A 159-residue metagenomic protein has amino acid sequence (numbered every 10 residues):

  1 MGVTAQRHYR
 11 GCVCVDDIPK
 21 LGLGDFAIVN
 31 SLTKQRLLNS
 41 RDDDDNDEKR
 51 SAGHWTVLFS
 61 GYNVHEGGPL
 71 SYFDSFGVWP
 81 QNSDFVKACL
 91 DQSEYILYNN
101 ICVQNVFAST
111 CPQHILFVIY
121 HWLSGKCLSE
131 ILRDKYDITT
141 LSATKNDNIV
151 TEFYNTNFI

Functional and structural regions predicted by a protein language model:
M1-I28, N105-W122, D134-N155: Cysteine-nucleophile protease catalytic domains, especially the papain-like/related folds used in DUB/UBL proteases
L32-S124: Cysteine protease-like catalytic core of ubiquitin/ubiquitin-like
Y98, L128, N146-D147: Low-complexity, intrinsically disordered short peptide segments enriched in small/polar/basic residues
C127-K135: C-terminal/domain-terminus segments
F158-I159: Disordered regulatory segments flanking catalytic cores
